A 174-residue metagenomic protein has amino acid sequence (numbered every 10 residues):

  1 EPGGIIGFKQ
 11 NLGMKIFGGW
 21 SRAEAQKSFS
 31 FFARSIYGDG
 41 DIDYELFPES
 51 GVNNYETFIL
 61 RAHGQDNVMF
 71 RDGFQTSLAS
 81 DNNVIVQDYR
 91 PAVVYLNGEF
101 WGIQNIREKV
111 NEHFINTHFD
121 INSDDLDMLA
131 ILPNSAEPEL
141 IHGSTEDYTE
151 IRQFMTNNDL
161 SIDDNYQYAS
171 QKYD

Functional and structural regions predicted by a protein language model:
E1-D174: Phosphate/dinucleotide-binding and metal-coordinating scaffold of catalytic cores in nucleotide-dependent enzymes
